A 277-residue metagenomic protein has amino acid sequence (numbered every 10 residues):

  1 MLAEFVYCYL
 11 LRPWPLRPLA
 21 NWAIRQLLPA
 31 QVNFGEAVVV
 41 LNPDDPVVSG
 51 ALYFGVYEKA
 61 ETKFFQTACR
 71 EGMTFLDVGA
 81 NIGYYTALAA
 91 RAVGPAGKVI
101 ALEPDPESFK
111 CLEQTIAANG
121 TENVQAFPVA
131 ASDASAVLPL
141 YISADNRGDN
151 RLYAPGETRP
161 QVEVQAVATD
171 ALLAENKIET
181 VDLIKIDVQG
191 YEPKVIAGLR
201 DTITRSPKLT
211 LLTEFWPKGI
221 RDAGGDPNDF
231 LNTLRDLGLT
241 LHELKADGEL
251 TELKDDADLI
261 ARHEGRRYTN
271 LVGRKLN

Functional and structural regions predicted by a protein language model:
M1-N277: Phosphate/nucleotide-binding beta-alpha loop and adjacent structural elements of enzyme active sites
